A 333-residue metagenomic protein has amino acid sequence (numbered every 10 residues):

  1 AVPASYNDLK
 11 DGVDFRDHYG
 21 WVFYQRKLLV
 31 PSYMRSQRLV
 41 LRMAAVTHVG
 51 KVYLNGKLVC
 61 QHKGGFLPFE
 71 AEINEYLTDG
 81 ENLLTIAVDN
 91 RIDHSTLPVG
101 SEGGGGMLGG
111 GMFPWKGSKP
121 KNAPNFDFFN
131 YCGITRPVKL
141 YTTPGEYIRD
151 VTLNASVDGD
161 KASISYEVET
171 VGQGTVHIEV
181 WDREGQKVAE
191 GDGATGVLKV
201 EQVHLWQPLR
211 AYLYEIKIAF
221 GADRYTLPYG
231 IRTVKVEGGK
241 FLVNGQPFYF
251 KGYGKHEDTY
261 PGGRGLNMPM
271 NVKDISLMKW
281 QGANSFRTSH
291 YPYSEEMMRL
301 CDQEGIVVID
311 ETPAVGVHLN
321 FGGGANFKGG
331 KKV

Functional and structural regions predicted by a protein language model:
A1-V308: Secreted/periplasmic carbohydrate-active enzymes, especially glycoside hydrolases
K251-H256, D310-V333: Aromatic- and acidic-residue-enriched carbohydrate-binding clefts of CAZyme catalytic domains
